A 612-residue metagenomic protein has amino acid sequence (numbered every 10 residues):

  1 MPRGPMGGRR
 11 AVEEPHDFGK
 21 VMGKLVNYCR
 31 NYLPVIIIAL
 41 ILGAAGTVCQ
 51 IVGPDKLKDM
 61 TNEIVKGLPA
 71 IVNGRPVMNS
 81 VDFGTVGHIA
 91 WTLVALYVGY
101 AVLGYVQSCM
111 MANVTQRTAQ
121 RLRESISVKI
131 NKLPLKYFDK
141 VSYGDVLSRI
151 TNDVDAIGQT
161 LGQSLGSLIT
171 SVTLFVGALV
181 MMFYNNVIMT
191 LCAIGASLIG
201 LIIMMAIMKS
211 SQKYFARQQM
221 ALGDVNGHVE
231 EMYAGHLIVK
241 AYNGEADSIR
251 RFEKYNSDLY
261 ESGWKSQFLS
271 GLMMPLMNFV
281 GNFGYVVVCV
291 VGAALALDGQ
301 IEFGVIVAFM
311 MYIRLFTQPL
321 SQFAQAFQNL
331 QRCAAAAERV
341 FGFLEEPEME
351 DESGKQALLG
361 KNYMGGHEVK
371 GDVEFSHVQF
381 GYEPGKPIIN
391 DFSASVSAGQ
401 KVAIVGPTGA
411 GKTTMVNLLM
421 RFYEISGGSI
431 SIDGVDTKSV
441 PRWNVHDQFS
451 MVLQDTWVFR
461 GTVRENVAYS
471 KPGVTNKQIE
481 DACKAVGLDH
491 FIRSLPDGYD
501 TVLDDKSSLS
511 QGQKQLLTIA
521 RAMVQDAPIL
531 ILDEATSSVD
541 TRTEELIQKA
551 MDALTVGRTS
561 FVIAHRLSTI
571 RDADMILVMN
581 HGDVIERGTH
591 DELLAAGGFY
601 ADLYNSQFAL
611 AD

Functional and structural regions predicted by a protein language model:
K20-V21, C29, M111-T115, N131-F175 (+1 more regions): Juxtamembrane loop-to-helix connectors within ABC transporter transmembrane domains
G23-V26, P34-D59, L93, S108-A112 (+4 more regions): Alpha-helical segments in transporter systems
N31, L135-K136, V154-L161, L165 (+5 more regions): An intracellular "coupling" helix at the cytosolic face of ABC transporter transmembrane type-1 domains
N31, V35-V48, G99, Q163-R217 (+2 more regions): Transmembrane helices of ABC transporter permease
I36-L103, F183-I188, G299-F303: Transmembrane helix-loop-helix hairpins at lipid-water interfaces of multipass membrane proteins, especially the type-1
T61, I126, I130, V239 (+2 more regions): Helix-loop junctions and hydrophobic alpha-helical segments within the transmembrane domains of large membrane
M181-G195, K265-R339, F343-L344: Helix-loop-helix
L358-D612: ABC-type nucleotide-binding domain
